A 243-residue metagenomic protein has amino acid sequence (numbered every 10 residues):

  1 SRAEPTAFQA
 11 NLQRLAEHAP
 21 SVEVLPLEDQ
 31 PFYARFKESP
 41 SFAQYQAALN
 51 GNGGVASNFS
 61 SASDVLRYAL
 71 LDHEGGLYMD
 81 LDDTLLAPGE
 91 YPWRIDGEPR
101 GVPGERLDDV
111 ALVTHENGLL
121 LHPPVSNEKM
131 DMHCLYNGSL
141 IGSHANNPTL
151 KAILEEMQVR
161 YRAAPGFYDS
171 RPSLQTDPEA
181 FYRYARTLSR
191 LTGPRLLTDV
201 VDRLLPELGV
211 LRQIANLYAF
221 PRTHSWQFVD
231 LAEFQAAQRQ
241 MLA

Functional and structural regions predicted by a protein language model:
S1-D64, M79-A243: Glycosyltransferase-associated regions of secretory-pathway enzymes, highlighting luminal stem/catalytic domains
D64-G76: Small-residue hinge/turn detector
